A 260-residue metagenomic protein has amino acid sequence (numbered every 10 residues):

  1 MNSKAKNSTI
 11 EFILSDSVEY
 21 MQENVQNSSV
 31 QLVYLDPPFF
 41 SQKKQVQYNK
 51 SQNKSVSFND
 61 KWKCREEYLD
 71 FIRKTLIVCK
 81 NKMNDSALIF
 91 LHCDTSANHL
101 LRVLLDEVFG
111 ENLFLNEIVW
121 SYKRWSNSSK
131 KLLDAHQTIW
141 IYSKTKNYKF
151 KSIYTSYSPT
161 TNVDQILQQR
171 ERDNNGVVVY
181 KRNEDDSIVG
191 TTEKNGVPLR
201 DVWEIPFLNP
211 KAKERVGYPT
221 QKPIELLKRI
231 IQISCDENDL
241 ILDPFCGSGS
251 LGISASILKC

Functional and structural regions predicted by a protein language model:
M1-C260: Core catalytic lobe of class I
